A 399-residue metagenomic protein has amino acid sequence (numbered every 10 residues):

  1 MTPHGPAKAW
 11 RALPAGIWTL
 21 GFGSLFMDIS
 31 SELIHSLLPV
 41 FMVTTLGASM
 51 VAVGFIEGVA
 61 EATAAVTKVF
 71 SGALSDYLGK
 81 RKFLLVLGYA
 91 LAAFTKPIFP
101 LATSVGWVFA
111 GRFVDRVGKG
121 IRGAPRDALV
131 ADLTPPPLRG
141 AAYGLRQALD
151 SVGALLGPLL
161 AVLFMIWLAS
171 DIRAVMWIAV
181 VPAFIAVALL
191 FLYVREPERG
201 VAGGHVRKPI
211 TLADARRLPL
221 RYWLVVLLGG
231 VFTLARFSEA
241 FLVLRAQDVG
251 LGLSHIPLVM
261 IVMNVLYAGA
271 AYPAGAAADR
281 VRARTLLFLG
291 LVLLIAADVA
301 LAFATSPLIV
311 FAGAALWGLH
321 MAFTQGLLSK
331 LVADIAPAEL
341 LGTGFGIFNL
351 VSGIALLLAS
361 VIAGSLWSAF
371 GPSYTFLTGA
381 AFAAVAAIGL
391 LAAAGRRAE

Functional and structural regions predicted by a protein language model:
T2-P14, E196-L228: Juxtamembrane intracellular "pre-TM" segments in multi-pass secondary transporters
A7-E61, Y222-V259: Helix-loop boundary and gating motifs at the non-cytosolic
V40-T45, L156-M176, L358-Y374: Transmembrane alpha-helix termini and helix-breaking/packing motifs in multi-pass membrane transporters
T67-G79, M165, A270-R282, W367: Helix-to-loop junctions at the C-terminal end of transmembrane segments in multipass secondary transporters
F83-P97, V180, T285-A300, A380: Structural signature of the two symmetry-related core transmembrane helices
I98-G111, A302-G313: Helix-loop junctions at membrane interfaces in 12-TM secondary transporters
G111-V152: Cytoplasmic helix-loop-helix junction between adjacent transmembrane helices in 12-TM secondary transporters
V180-A202, A386-A394: C-terminal membrane-cytosol helix-exit motif in multi-pass small-molecule transporters
